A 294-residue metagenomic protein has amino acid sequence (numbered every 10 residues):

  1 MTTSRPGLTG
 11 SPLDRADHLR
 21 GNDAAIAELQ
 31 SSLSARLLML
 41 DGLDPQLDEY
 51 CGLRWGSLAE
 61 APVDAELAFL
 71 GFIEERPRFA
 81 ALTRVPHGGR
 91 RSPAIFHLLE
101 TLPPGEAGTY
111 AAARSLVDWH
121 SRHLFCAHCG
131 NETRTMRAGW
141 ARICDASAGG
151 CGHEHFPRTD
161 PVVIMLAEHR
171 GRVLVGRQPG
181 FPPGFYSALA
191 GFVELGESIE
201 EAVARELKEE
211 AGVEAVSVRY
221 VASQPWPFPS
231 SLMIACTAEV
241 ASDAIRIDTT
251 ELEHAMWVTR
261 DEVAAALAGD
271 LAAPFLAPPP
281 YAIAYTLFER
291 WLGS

Functional and structural regions predicted by a protein language model:
M1-H123, R134, P182-Y186, D248-S294: Nudix hydrolase/Nudix homology domain
F72-E74, H169-G171, S242: Short acidic-glycine loop/turn motifs at beta-strand connectors
A111-I164: Cys/His-rich short segments
R142-S187, E214-A215: N-terminal strand-loop-strand
V163, I234, E253: Change "...and in nucleic-acid phosphodiester-cleaving endonucleases..." to "...and in nucleic-acid processing enzymes
S187-A222, C236, A244: The catalytic Nudix box helix
Q224-T249: Active-site-adjacent beta-strand/loop module that shapes the phosphate/pyrophosphate-binding cleft
